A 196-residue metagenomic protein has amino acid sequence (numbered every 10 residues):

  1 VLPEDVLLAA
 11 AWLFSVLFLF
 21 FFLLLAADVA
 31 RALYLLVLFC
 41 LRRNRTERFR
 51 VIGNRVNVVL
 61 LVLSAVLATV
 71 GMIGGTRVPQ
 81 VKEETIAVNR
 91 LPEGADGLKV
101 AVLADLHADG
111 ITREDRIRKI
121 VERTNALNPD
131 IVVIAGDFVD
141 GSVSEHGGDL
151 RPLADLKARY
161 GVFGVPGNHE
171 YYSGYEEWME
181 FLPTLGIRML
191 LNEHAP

Functional and structural regions predicted by a protein language model:
V1-R77: Non-catalytic terminal accessory segments
V78-E84: Ser/Thr/Pro/Gly-rich low-complexity linker/stalk segments immediately outside membranes or between
E83, R90-P196: Soluble catalytic domains of enzymes that build or remodel membrane lipids, polysaccharides, and related
